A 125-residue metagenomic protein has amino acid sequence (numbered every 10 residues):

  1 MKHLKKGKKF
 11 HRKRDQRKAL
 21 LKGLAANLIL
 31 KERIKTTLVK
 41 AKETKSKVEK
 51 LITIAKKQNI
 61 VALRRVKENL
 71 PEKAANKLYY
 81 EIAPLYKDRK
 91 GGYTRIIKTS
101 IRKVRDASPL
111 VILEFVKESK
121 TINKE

Functional and structural regions predicted by a protein language model:
M1-R12, A19, G23-E125: Structured, basic alpha/beta domains of bacterial-type, RNA-associated proteins
